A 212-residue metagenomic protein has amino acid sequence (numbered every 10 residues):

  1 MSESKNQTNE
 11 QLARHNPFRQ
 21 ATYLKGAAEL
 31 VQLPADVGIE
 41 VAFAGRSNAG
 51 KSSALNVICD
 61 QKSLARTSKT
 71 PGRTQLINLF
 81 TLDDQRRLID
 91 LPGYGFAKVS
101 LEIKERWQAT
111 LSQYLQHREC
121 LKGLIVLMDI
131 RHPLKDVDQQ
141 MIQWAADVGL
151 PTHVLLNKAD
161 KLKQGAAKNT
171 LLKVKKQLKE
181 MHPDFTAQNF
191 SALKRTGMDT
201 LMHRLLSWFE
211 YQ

Functional and structural regions predicted by a protein language model:
S2-K98, Y211: Conserved G1/Walker A P-loop phosphate-binding module
F18-L30, K161-Q212: Canonical P-loop GTPase G-domain recognition
L33, P71-N78, P92-K122, I130-W144: Switch II of P-loop NTPase G domains
E40, D60-Q61, K104-W107, M141-A145 (+2 more regions): Glycine-rich, phosphate-binding/catalytic loops in enzymes
V41-A49, A54-L55, T70, N78-T81 (+7 more regions): Structured catalytic cores of enzymes that bind and process phosphorylated ligands/cofactors
S63, R73-L76, I103, W107 (+5 more regions): Helical mechanochemical/support elements of P-loop NTPase systems and associated helical scaffolds
R73, R86, G93-F96, R131-L134 (+2 more regions): Conserved nucleotide-binding/hydrolysis micro-motifs of P-loop NTPases
S112-F185: Conserved C-terminal guanine-recognition region of P-loop GTPase G domains, centered on the G4
